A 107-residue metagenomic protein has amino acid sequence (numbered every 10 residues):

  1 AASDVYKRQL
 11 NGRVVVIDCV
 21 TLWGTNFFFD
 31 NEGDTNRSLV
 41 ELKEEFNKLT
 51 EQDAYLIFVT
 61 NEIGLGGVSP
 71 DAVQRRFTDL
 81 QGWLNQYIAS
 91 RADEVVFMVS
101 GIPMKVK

Functional and structural regions predicted by a protein language model:
A1-Y6: Short, small-residue-biased leader/transition segments that mark boundaries at the very start of proteins
K7-F28: A basic- and aromatic-enriched beta-loop-alpha substructure that forms the phosphate/nucleotide- and DNA/RNA-contacting
L22-K107: Replace "adjacent to P-loop NTPase cores in ATP/GTP-dependent enzymes" with "adjacent to NTP-binding cores
